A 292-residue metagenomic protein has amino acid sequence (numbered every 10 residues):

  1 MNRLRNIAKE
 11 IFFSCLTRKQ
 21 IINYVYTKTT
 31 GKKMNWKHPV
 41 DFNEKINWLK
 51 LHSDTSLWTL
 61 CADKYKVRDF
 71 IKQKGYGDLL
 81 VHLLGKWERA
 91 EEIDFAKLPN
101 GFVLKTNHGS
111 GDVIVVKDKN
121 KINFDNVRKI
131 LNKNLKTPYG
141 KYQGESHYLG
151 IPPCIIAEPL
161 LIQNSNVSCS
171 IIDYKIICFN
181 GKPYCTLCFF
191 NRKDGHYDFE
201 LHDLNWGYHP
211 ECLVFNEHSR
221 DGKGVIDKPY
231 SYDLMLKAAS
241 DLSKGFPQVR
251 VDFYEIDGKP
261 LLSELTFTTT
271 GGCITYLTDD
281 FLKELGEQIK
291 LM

Functional and structural regions predicted by a protein language model:
M1-S53: Membrane-proximal basic amphipathic "stem/tether" segments
I21, L98, I122-N216: Phosphate-binding site of ATP-dependent enzymes
H38-K121, N132-S146, C154: A conserved helix-loop-beta module that forms one wall/lid of the active-site cleft in ATP-utilizing catalytic domains
R68, E91-D94, S110-V115, N123-F124 (+5 more regions): Short catalytic/ligand-binding loop motif for oxyanion handling, primarily in non-cytosolic enzymes, centered on
D78, C169, C178-Y184, K244-Q248 (+1 more regions): Coil-to-beta-strand transition motifs
W87, H108, P159-L161, C178-N180 (+1 more regions): Short, flexible loop/turn elements at secondary-structure junctions
G150-I155, F199-L262: A long amphipathic alpha-helix within ATP-dependent nucleotide-binding catalytic cores
K237, E255-M292: C-terminal active-site "lid" helix and adjoining low-complexity regulatory extension at the edge of ATP-using catalytic
